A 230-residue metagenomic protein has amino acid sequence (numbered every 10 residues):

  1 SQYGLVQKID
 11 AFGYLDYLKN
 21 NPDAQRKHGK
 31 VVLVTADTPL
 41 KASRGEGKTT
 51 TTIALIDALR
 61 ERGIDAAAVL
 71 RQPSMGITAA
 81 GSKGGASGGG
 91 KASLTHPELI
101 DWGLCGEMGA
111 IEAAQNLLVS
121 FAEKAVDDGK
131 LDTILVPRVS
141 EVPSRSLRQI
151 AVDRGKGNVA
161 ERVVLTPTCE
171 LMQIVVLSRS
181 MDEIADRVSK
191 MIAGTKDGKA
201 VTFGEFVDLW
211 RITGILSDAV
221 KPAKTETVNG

Functional and structural regions predicted by a protein language model:
S1-G230: Flexible phosphate-sensing "switch/lid" loops adjacent to ATP/NTP-binding sites across phosphate-transfer
